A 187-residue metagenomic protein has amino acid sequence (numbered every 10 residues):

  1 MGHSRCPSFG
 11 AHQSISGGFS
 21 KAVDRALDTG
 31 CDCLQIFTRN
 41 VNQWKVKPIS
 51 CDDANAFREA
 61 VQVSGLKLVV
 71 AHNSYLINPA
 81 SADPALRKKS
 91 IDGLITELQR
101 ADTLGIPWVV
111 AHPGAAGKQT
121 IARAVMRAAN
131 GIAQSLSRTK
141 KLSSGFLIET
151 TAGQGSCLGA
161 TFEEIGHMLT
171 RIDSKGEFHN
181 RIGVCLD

Functional and structural regions predicted by a protein language model:
M1-N73, I77-L98: N-terminal pre-domain/capping segments
Q35, L186-D187: Short, charged N-terminal helix-start/capping segments
P79-C185: Active-site acidic/histidine proton-transfer and metal-coordination neighborhood in alpha/beta enzyme cores
